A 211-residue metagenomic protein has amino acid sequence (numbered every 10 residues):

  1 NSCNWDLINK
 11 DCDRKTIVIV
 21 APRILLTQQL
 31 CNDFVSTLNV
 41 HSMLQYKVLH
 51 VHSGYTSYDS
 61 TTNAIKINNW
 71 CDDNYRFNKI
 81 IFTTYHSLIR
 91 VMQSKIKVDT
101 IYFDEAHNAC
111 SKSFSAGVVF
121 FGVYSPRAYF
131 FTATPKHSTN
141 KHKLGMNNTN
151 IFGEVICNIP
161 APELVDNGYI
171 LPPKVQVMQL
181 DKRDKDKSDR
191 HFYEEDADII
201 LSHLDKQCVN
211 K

Functional and structural regions predicted by a protein language model:
N1-C12, D33: Walker A/P-loop NTP-binding motif
D13-S36: Conserved Walker A/P-loop ATP-binding site and its immediately adjacent core in helicase/helicase-like ATPase domains
T16, F77-I80, D99-T100, S125-Y129: Loop/turn-to-beta-strand initiation segments
R23, T83-S87, F131-P135: A short beta-strand-to-loop transition that corresponds to the Sensor-1 phosphate-sensing loop of AAA+ P-loop ATPases
S42-M92: Inter-Walker segment of RecA-like/P-loop motor cores
I80-A116: Conserved RecA-like ASCE ATPase "motif II neighborhood" in helicase/translocase motors
N108-I170: Post-DEXD/H (motif II) to motif III coupling segment of the RecA-like Helicase ATP-binding lobe
E154-K211: Conserved interdomain linker/interface between the two RecA-like ATPase lobes of SF2 helicase motors
